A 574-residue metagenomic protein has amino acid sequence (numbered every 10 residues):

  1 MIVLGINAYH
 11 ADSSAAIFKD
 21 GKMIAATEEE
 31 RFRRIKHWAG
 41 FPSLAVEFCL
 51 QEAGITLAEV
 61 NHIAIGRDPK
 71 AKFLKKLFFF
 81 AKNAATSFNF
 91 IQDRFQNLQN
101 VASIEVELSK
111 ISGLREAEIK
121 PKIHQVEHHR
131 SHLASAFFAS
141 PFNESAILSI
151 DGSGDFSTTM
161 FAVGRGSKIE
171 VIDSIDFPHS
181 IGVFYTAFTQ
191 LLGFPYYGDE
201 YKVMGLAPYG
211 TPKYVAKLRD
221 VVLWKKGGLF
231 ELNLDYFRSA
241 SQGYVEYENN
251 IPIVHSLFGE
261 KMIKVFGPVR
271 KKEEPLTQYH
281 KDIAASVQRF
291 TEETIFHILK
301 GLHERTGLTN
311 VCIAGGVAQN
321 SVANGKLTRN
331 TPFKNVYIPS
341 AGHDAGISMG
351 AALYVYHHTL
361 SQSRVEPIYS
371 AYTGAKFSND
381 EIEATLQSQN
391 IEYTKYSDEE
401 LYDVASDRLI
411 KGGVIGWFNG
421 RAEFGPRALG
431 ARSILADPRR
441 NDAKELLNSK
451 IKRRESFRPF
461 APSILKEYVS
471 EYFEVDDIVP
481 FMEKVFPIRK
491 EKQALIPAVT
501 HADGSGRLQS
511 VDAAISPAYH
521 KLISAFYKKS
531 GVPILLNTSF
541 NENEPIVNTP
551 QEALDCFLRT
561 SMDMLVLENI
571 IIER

Functional and structural regions predicted by a protein language model:
M1-L4: Extreme N-terminal starter segment of soluble prokaryotic enzymes
H10-A25, R33-R34, F79, N83-F90 (+8 more regions): Flexible beta->alpha loop and helix N-cap segments adjacent to enzyme active/binding sites
R31-I55, I295: N-terminal phosphate-binding loop and adjacent alpha-helix
E47-N61, I111-E116, L299-G307: Phosphate/pyrophosphate-binding loops at sites that engage ATP/ADP/AMP, CoA/4′-phosphopantetheine, polyphosphate
I55-F88: Hydrophobic or amphipathic alpha-helical targeting/insertion segments
T56-D68, I123-H124, G307-G316, G416: Short glycine-rich phosphate-binding loop at a beta-alpha junction
R270-E293: Helix-hairpin-helix/helix-loop-helix acidic hairpins
S286-V311: Phosphate/ATP-binding catalytic cores across multiple sugar-kinase/actin-like superfamilies, primarily ASKHA
